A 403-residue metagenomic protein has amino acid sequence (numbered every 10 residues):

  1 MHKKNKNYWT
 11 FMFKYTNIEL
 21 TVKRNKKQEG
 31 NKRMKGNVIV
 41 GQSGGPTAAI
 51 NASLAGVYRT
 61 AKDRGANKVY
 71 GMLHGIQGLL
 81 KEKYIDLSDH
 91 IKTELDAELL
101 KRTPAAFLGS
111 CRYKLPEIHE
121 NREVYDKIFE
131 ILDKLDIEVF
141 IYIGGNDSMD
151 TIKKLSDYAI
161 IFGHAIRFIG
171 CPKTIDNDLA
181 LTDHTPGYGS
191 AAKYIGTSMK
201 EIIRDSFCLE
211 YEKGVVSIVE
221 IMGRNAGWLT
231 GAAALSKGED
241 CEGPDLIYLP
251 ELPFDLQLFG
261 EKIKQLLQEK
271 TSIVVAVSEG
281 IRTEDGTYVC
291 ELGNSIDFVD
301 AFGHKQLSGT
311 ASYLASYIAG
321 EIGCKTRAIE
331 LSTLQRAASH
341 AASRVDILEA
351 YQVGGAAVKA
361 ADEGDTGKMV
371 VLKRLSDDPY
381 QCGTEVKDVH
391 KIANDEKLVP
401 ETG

Functional and structural regions predicted by a protein language model:
K3, Y8-K26, G30: Short, positively charged and aromatic/hydrophobic N-terminal segments
M34-I85: N-terminal phosphate-binding or glycine-rich loops at protein starts, especially the Walker A/P-loop of NTPases
N37-T47, A106-R112, E138-G144, V216-I221 (+1 more regions): Short glycine-rich or small-residue beta-strand-to-loop segments that form or flank ligand, phosphate, metal/Fe-S
T47-V57, L79-L80, Y125-D126, N146-K154 (+5 more regions): Short glycine/serine/threonine-rich phosphate/pyrophosphate-binding segments that cradle anionic phosphate groups
V69, I131, V139-G144, D150-F162 (+2 more regions): Accessory alpha-helical/coil subdomains and C-terminal extensions that flank or cap enzyme catalytic cores
E82-E138, D147, K200: Glycine-rich oxoanion-binding loops at beta->alpha junctions
Y288-G403: C-terminal non-catalytic interaction/assembly regions of soluble proteins
